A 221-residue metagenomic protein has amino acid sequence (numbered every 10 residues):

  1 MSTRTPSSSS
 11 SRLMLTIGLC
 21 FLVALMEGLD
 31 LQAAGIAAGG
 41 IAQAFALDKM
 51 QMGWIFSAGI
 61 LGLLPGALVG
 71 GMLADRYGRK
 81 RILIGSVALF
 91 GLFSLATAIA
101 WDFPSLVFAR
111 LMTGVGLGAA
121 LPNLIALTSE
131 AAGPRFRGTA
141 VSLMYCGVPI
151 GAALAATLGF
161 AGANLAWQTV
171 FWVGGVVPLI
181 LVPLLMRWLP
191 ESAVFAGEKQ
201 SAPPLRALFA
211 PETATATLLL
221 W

Functional and structural regions predicted by a protein language model:
M1-L29: Cytosolic juxtamembrane N-terminal segment immediately preceding the first transmembrane helix of multi-pass
G28, Q32, A98, G114-P122 (+1 more regions): Small-residue-rich segments within alpha-helical transmembrane domains of MFS-like 12-TM solute carriers
G35-A67: Extracellular/periplasmic helix-loop-helix junction of adjacent transmembrane segments in MFS-like secondary
P65-F103: Conserved MFS/SLC helix-loop-helix module at the cytosolic interface between two early adjacent transmembrane helices
A98-A109, N164-A166: Helix-loop junctions at membrane interfaces in 12-TM secondary transporters
A109-C146: Cytoplasmic helix-loop-helix junction between adjacent transmembrane helices in 12-TM secondary transporters
M144-R187: Helix-loop-helix hairpin linking two adjacent transmembrane segments in secondary transporters
R187-R206: Flexible cytoplasmic inter-helical loops of multi-pass small-molecule transporters
